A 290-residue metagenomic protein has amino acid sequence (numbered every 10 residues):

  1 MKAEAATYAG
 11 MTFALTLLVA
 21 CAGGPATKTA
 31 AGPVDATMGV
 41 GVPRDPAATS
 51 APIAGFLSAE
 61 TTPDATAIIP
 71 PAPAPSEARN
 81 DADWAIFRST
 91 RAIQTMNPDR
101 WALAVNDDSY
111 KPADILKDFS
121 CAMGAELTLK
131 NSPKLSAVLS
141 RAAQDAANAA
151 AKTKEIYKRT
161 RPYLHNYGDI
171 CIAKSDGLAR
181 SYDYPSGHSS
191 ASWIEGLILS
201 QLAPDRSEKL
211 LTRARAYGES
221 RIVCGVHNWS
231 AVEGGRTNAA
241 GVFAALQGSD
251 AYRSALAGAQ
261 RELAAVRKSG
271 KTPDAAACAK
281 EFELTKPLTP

Functional and structural regions predicted by a protein language model:
M1-M11: Bacterial N-terminal signal peptides that target proteins for export
A14-L15, K271: Residue-level signal for mature regions of secreted extracellular proteins and peptides
L18-A20: C-terminal motif of bacterial Sec signal peptides marking the signal peptidase cleavage site
A22-G24: Bacterial signal peptide processing site
T27-V223, A251, A255, R261 (+2 more regions): Hydrophobic alpha-helical bundle signature of multipass membrane enzymes
Y217-Q247: Interfacial helix-loop-helix junctions of multi-pass membrane proteins
A265-P273: Charge-rich, low-complexity segments
T272-T285: Charged C-terminal helix
